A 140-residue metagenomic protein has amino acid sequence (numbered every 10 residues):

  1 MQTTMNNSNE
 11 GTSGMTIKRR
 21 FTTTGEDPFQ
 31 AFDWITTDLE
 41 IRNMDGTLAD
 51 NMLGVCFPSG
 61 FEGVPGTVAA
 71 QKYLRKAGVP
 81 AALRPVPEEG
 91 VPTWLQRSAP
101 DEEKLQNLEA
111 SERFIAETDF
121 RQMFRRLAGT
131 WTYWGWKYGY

Functional and structural regions predicted by a protein language model:
M1-Y140: Extended catalytic cores of very large enzyme megasubunits
